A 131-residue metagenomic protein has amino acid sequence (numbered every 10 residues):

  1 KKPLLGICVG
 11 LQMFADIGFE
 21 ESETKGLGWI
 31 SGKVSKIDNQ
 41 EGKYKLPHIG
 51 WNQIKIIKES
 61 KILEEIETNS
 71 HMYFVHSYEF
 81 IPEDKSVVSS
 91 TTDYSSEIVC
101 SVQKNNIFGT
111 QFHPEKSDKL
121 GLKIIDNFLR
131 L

Functional and structural regions predicted by a protein language model:
K1-H48, D126: Cysteine-nucleophile active-site neighborhood
G32-L131: Amide-donor transfer/coupling interface in amidating biosynthetic enzymes
